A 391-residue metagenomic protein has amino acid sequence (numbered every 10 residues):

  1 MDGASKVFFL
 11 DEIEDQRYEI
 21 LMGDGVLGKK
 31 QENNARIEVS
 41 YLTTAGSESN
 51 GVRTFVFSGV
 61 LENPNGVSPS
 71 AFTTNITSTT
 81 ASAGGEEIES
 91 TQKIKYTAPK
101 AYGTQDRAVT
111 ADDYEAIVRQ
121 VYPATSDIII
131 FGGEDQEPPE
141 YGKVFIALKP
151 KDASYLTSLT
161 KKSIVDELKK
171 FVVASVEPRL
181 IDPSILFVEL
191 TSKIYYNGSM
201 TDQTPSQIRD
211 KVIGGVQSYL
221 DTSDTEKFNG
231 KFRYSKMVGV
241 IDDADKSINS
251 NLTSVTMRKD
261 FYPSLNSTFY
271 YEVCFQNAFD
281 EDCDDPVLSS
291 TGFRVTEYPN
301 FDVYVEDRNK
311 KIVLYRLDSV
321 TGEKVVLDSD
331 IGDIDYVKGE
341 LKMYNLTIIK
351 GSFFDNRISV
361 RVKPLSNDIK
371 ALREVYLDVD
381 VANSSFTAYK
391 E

Functional and structural regions predicted by a protein language model:
M1-A35, E340-G351: A surface-exposed beta-strand-loop module
Q16-M22, V26-V109, D113-A116, V381-S384 (+1 more regions): Catalytic P-loop NTP-binding/switch module of NTPases
K30-T44, I348-K370: Extended Gly/Ser/Thr-rich low-complexity repeat segments, especially those forming or decorating extracellular
P69, T74-I76, Q207-Y298, Y304-V305: An aromatic-glycine-centered, glycine-rich loop/turn in mixed alpha/beta architecture
Q105-F228: Carbohydrate-recognition loop of C-type lectin domains
S223, P299-F353: Extended, beta-strand-rich, solvent-exposed assembly scaffolds of outer structural proteins
R357-E391: Feature of secretome-associated and extracellular-like proteins
